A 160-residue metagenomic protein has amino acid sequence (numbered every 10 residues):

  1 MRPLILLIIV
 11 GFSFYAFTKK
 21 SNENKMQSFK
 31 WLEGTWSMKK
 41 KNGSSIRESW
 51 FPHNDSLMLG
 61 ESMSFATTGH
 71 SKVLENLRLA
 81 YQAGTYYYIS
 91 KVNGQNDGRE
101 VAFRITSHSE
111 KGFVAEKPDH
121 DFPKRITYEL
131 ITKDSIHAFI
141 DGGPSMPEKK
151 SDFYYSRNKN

Functional and structural regions predicted by a protein language model:
M1-K25: Bacterial Sec-dependent N-terminal signal peptides
S21-T35: N-terminal helix-cap/turn-to-beta initiation motif at the start of protein domains
N22, G98, E110, L130 (+1 more regions): Edge beta-strand at a domain terminus
Q27-S28, S49, K149-K150: Amphipathic alpha-helical hairpins
K39-K41: Core segments of cupin and vicinal oxygen chelate
S45-D119: Central antiparallel beta-sheet cores of small beta-barrel/beta-sandwich binding domains
T127: Short, well-ordered, aromatic-rich surface patches in folded extracellular/luminal domains
